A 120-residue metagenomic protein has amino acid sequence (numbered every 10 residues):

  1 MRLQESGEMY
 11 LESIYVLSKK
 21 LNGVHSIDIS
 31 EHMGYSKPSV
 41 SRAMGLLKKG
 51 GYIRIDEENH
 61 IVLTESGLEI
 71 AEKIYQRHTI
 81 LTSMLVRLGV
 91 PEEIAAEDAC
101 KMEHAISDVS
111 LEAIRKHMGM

Functional and structural regions predicted by a protein language model:
M1-Y35: N-terminal helix-turn-helix DNA-binding core of bacterial DNA-binding proteins
S6-M9, H25, S66, R77 (+1 more regions): N-terminal positioning helix adjacent to the helix-turn-helix/winged-helix DNA-binding module
L21, E97-M120: C-terminal regulatory/oligomerization modules of transcriptional regulators
S26-E57: Canonical helix-turn-helix DNA-binding module
H32, I70, R87: Residues within the alpha-helical elements of helix-turn-helix
S36, G89-E93: Helix N-cap / loop-to-helix initiation motif
N59-R77: Basic, amphipathic "hinge/linker" alpha-helix immediately C-terminal to the N-terminal HTH DNA-binding motif
H78-I80, A96: A generic alpha-helix surface/boundary motif
